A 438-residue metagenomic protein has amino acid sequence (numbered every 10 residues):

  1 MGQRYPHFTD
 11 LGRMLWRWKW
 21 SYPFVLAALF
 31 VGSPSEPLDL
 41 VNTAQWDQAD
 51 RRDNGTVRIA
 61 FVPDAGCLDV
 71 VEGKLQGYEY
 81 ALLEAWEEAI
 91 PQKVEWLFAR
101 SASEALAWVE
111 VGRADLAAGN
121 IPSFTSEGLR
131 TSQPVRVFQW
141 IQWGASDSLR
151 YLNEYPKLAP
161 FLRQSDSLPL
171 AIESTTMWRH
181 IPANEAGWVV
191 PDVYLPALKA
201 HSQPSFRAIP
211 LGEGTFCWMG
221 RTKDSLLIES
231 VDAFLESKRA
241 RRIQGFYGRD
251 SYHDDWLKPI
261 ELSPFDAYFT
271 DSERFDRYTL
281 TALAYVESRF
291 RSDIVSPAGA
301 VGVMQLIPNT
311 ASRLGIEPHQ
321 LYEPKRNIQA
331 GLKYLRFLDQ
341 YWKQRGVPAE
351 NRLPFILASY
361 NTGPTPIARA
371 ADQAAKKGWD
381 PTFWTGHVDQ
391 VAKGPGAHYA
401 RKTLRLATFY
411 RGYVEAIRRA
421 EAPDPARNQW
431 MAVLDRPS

Functional and structural regions predicted by a protein language model:
G32, E36-T43, Q48, Y80-A89 (+4 more regions): Extended ligand-binding regions for polar small-molecule ligands
P37-I121, P160-I181, V231: Extracytoplasmic small-molecule ligand-binding "clamshell" domains of the periplasmic binding protein/Venus flytrap
F61-A65, R130-D147, V193-F234, D250 (+1 more regions): Periplasmic-binding protein-like
S103, A118-G128, W178-G212, A368-R369 (+1 more regions): A ligand-binding cleft/hinge motif common to bilobed small-molecule-binding domains
I121, R136-S202, H319-I328, Y334-L335 (+1 more regions): Pocket-lining segment of extracytoplasmic ligand-binding domains
F206, P210, M219-G220, L226 (+1 more regions): Catalytic and substrate-binding regions of cell-wall glycan-acting enzymes that process beta-1,4-linked
G245-F290, K325-I328, W342-G346, Y413 (+3 more regions): Export/targeting segments at the very N-terminus of extracytoplasmic proteins
P297-E317, N327-F337, P381-T382: Substrate-binding/active-site groove segments that recognize and process beta-1,4-linked N-acetyl-hexosamine
